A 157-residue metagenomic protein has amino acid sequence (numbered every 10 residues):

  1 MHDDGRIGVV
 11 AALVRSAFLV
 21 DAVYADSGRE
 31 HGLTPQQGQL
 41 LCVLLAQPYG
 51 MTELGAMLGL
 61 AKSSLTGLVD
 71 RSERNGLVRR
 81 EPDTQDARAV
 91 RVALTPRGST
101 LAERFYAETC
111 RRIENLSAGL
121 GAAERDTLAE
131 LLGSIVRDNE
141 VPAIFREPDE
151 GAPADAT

Functional and structural regions predicted by a protein language model:
M1, A123-T157: C-terminal regulatory/oligomerization modules of transcriptional regulators
M1-H31, L94, A156-T157: N-terminal leader segment of winged-helix/HTH proteins
G8, A12, L19, V23 (+3 more regions): Pre-recognition alpha-helix immediately N-terminal to the DNA-recognition helix within helix-turn-helix or winged-helix
V14, C42-A46, Y106, G133: Short, locally clustered residues in the helix-turn-helix/winged-helix DNA-binding domain
S16, V20-V23, S27, L58 (+3 more regions): Alpha-helical linker/hinge and terminal dimerization helices associated with HTH transcriptional regulators
A22-S64, A143-D149: N-terminal helix-turn-helix DNA-binding core of bacterial DNA-binding proteins
D70-G133: Charged, amphipathic alpha-helical coiled-coil/dimerization segments
